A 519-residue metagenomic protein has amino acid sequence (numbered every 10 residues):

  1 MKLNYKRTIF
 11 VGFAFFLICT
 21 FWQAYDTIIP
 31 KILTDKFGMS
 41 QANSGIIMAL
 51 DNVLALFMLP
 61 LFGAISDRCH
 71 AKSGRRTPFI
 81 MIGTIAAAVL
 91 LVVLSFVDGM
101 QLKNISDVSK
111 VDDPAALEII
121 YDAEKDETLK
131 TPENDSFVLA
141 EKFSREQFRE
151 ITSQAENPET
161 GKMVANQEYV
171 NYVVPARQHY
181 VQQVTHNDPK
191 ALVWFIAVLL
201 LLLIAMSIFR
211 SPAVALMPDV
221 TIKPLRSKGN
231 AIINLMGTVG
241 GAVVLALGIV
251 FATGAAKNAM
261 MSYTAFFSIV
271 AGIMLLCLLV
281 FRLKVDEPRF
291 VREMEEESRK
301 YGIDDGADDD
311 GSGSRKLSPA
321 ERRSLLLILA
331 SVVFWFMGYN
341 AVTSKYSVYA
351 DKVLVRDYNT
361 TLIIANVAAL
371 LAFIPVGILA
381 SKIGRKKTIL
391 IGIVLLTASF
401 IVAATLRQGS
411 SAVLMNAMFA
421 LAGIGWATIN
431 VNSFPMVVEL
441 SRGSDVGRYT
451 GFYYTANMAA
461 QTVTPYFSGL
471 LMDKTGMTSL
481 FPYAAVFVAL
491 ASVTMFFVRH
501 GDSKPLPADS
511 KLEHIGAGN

Functional and structural regions predicted by a protein language model:
M1-K6, K103-N104, S109-N166, V170-V198 (+4 more regions): Intracellular loop-helix junctions on the cytosolic face of multi-pass helical membrane proteins
M1-N52, N134-F137, F148, L326-S331 (+2 more regions): Helix-loop boundary and gating motifs at the non-cytosolic
Q41-A42, K223-I233, V355, S441-Y453: Loop-to-transmembrane helix entry/capping segments in MFS-fold secondary transporters and related SLC/MFSD carriers
F57-S73, A372-R385, M472: Helix-to-loop junctions at the C-terminal end of transmembrane segments in multipass secondary transporters
R68-T84, K382-I393: Cytoplasmic membrane-interface "Motif A"-like loop-to-helix N-cap segments of 12-TM Major Facilitator Superfamily
M81-V108, Q167-D188, L395-G409: C-terminal ends and interior cores of transmembrane alpha-helices in multi-pass membrane transporters/permeases
I208-T221, T428-R442: Intracellular juxtamembrane helix-capping segments at the cytosolic ends of symmetry-related transmembrane helices
K387-N430: C-terminal transmembrane helical hairpin of 12-TM major facilitator-type secondary transporters
